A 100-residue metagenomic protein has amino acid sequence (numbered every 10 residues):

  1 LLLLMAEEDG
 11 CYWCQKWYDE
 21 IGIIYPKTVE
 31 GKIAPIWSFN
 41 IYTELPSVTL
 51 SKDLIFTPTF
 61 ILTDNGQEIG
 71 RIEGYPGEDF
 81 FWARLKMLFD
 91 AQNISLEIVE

Functional and structural regions predicted by a protein language model:
L2, E7-W13, F56: Short pre-active-site segment immediately N-terminal to redox-active cysteine/selenocysteine motifs in thiol-based
M5-E8, V29-P46: Thiol-based oxidoreductase modules, predominantly thioredoxin-like and allied folds used for disulfide exchange
E7-G10, Y18-I21, D64, E73-P76: A mature extracytoplasmic/lumenal domain signature
E8-Y12, I41-E44, E68, E78: Solvent-exposed loop/turn segments at secondary-structure junctions within structured extracellular/periplasmic domains
C14-E30: Typically the conserved alpha-helix immediately C-terminal to a functionally engaged Cys/Sec in thioredoxin-like
P46-D53: Short amphipathic alpha-helix with an adjacent loop that forms part of the alpha/beta core around
F56-I72: A short, hydrophobic beta-strand/beta-hairpin element that forms part of a small beta-sheet core
G77-E100: Thiol-/selenol-based redox modules, centered on thioredoxin-like and closely related oxidoreductase domains
